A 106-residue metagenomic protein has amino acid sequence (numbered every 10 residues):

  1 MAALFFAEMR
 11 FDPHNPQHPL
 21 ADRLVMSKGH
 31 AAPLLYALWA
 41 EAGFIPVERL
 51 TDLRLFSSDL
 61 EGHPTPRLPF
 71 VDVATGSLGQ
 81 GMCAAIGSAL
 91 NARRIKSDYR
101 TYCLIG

Functional and structural regions predicted by a protein language model:
M1-G106: Cofactor-binding active-site loop characterized by glycine-rich and histidine/acidic residues
